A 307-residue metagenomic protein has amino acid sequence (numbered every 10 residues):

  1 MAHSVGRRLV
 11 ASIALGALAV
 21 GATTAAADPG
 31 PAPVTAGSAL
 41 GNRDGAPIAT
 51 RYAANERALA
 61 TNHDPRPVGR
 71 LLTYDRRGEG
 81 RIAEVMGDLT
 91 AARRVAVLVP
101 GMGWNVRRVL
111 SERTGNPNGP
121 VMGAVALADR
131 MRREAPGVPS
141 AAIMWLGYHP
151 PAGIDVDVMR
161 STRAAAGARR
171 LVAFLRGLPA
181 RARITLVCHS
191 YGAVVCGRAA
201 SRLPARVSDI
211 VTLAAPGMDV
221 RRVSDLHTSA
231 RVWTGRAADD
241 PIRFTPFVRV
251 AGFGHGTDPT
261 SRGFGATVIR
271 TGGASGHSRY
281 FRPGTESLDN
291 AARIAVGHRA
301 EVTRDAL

Functional and structural regions predicted by a protein language model:
M1-G119, G297-L307: Flexible, membrane-associating and regulatory peripheral segments of lipid-active enzymes
H63, D75-G78, V121-V125, S190-Y191 (+1 more regions): A short linear-motif detector with a strong N-terminal bias
L89, G101-R130, E134-R169, G177-A182 (+1 more regions): Lipolytic serine-hydrolase domain surface
A92, H189, A205: Structured loop/turn residues at beta-strand edges in well-structured enzyme cores
R94-A96, R183-T185, D209: Structural motif
V187-C196: Gly/Ala-rich beta-loop-alpha elbow adjacent to hydrolase catalytic centers
G197-S201: Short, hydrophobic alpha-helix immediately C-terminal to the catalytic nucleophile
